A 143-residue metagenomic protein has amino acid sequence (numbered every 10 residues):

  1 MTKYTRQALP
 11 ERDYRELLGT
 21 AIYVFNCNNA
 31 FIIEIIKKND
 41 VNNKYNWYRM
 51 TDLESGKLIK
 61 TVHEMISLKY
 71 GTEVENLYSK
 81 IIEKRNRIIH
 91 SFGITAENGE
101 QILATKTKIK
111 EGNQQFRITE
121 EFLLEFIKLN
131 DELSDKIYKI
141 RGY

Functional and structural regions predicted by a protein language model:
M1-K57, N76-S79, E83, H90 (+2 more regions): Amphipathic alpha-helical interface elements
V41-I66, E100-G112: Short, charged amphipathic alpha-helical segments flanked by flexible coils
V62-V74, Y78-S79: Helix-adjacent hinge/juxtasegments
E111-F122: Individual transmembrane alpha-helices with interfacial aromatic-anchor signatures
